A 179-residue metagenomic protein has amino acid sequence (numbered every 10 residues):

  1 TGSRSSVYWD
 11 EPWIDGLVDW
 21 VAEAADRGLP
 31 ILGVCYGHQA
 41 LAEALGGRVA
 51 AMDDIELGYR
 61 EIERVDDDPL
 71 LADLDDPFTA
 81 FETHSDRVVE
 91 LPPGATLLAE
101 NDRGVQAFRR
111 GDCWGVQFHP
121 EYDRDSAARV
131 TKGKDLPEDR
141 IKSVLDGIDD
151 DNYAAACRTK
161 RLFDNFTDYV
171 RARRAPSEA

Functional and structural regions predicted by a protein language model:
T1, R48-M52, G133-K134: Short, hinge-like loop/turn segments at secondary-structure boundaries
T1-L32: Flexible gly/pro-rich beta->alpha loop and the following alpha-helix that scaffold active-site loops
E11-D15, E82, Y153-K160: Conserved phosphate-coordination/catalytic loops
W13, G37, I55: Short, conserved glycine- and acidic-residue-centered signature motifs in active-site or ligand-binding loops
I14, V18-A22, L71, F163 (+1 more regions): Short amphipathic alpha-helical segments and helix-helix/interface helices
G33, G37, A42: Gly/Ala-rich beta-loop-alpha elbow adjacent to hydrolase catalytic centers
L45-D125: Pocket-forming structural segment of enzyme catalytic cores
Y122, A127-A179: Acyltransferase
